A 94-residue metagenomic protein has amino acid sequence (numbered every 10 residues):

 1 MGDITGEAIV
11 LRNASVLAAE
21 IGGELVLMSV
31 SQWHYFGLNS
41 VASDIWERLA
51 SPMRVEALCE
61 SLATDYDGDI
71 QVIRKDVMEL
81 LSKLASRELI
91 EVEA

Functional and structural regions predicted by a protein language model:
M1-S29: Long, low-complexity, charged/polar intrinsically disordered regions in eukaryotic proteins
I21, H34-A94: Long, charge-rich, low-complexity alpha-helical segments
